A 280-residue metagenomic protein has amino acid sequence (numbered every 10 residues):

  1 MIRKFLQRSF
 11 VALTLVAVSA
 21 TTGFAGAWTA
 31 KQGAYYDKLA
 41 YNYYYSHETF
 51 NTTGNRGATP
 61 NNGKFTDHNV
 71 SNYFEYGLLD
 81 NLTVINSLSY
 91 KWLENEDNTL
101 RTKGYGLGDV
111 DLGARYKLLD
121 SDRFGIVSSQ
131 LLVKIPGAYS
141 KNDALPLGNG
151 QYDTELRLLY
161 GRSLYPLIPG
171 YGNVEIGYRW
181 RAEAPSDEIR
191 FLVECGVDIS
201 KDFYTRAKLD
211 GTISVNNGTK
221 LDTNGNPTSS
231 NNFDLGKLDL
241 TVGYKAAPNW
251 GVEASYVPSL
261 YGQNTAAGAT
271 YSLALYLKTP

Functional and structural regions predicted by a protein language model:
L15-R56, N61-N62, D122, P280: Outer-membrane beta-barrel biogenesis signature
G33-Y35, A40-Y45, P146-N224: Detector for outer-membrane/organellar transmembrane beta-barrel domains, recognizing the amphipathic beta-strand
L39-Y41, N72-Y76, L112-Y116, L131 (+6 more regions): Residues on the lipid-exposed face of transmembrane beta-strands in outer-membrane beta-barrel proteins
Y41-H47, L88-E94, L118, V133-Y139 (+5 more regions): Transmembrane beta-strands of outer-membrane beta-barrel pores
F50, P60, E194-P280: Outer membrane beta-barrel transmembrane domains
T66-V70, K103-V110, G148-T154, D187-F191 (+2 more regions): Residues that define the transmembrane beta-barrel architecture of outer-membrane proteins
N81-N86, S121-F124, P166-G172, D202-A207 (+1 more regions): Repeated loop/turn-to-beta-strand initiation elements of outer-membrane beta-barrel proteins
L93-W180, P185-S186, S229-S230: Outer-membrane pore/translocation modules
